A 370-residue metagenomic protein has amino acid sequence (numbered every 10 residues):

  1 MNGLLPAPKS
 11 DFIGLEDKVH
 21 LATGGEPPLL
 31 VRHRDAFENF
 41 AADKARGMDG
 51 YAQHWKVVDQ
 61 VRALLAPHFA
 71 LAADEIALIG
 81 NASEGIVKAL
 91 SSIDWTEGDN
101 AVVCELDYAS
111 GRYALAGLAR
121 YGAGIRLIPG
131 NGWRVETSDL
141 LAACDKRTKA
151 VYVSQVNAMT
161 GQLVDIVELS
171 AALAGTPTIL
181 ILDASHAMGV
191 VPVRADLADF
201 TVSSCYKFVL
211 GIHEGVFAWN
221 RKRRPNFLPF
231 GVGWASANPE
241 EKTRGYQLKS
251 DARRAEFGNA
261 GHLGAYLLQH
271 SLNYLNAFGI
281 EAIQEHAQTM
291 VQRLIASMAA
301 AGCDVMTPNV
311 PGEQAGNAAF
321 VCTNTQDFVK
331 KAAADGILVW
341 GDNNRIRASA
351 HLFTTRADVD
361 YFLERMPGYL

Functional and structural regions predicted by a protein language model:
M1-L370: Pyridoxal 5′-phosphate
